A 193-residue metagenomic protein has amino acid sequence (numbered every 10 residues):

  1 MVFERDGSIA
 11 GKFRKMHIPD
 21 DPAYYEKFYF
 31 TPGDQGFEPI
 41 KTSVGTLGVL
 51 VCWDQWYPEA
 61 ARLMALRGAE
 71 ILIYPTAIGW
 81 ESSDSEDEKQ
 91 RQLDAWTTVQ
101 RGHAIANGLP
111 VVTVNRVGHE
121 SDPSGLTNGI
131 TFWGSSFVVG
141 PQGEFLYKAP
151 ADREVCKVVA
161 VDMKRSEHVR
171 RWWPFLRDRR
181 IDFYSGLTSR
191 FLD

Functional and structural regions predicted by a protein language model:
F3-R5, V139-G140: Short, acidic, Ser/Thr-enriched surface-loop or helix-capping motifs
D6, K12-F13, A149: Short hydrophobic alpha-helix segments
A10, S43, V158: Ligand-binding pocket scaffold of soluble enzyme catalytic domains
K15-Y29, R153-R171: A short, polar/charged loop-to-alpha-helix boundary motif
G36-E70, T76, S166-D193: Cysteine/selenocysteine-centered motifs that mediate thiol-based redox chemistry or coordinate metal-sulfur cofactors
T46, C52-C156: CN hydrolase (nitrilase-like) catalytic-core segments centered on the catalytic cysteine and neighboring Lys/Glu
P141, A160-M163, L187-R190: Short beta-strand-to-coil "C-cap" segments at the C-terminal boundary of structured domains/repeats, marking
